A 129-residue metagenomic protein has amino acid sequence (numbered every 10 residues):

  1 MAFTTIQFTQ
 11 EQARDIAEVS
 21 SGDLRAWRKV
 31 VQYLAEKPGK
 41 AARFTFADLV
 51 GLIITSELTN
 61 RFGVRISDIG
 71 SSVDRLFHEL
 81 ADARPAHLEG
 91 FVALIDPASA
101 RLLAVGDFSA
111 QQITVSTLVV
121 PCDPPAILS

Functional and structural regions predicted by a protein language model:
M1-A26: Polyanion-binding surface elements
A2-T5, F46-G51: Short acidic alpha-helix initiation/capping motifs at coil-to-helix transition points, especially at protein N-termini
F3, R14, A41-A42, T59: Short, charged/polar micro-motifs that form catalytic or ligand-binding hotspots
A17, S56-F62, I95-S99: Short, flexible beta-strand-to-coil junctions
A17-A42: Major-groove DNA-recognition helix of helix-turn-helix-type DNA-binding domains
L49-L80: A short, Lys/Arg-enriched interface patch at domain edges and termini
D74-S129: Low-complexity intrinsically disordered segments
